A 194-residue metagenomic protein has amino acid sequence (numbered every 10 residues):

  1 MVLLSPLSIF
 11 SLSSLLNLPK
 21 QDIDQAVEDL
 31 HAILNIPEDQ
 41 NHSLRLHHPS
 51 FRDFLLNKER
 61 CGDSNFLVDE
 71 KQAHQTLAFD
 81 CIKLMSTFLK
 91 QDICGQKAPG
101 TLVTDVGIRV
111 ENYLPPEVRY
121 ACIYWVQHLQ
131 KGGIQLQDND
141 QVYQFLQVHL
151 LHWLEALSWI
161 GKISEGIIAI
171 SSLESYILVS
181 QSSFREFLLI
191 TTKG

Functional and structural regions predicted by a protein language model:
M1-G194: Leucine/isoleucine-rich amphipathic helices and adjacent mixed helix/strand linkers that form non-membrane
